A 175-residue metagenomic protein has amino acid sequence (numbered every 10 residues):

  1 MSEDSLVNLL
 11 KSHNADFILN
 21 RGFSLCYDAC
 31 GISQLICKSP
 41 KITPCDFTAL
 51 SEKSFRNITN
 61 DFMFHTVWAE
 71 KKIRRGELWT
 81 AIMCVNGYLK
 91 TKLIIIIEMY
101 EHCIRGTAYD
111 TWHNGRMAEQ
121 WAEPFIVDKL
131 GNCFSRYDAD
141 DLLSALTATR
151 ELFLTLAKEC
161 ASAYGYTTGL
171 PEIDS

Functional and structural regions predicted by a protein language model:
M1-T80, V85: Conserved NTP/Mg2+-binding pocket subregion across the NTase superfamily
E3, N8, N86-K90, Y100-S175: C-terminal-biased regions
L19-F23, I95, C103-I104: Short, surface-exposed linear patches
D61-H65, K92, L152: Amphipathic, well-ordered alpha-helical segments in soluble domains
T66, E77, L93, I97-E101: Hydrophobic protein-protein interaction segments
T80-I96: Hydrophobic alpha-helical interaction segments
